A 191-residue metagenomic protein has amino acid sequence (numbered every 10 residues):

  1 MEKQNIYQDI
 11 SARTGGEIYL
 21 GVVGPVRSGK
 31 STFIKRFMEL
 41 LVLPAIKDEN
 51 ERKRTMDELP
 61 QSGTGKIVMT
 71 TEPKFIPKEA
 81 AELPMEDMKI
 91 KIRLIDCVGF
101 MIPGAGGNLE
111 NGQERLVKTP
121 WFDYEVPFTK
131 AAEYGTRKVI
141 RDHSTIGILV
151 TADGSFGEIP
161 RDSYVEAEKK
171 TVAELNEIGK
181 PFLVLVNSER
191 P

Functional and structural regions predicted by a protein language model:
M1-Y124, R141: Conserved G1/Walker A P-loop phosphate-binding module
G112-P191: Conserved C-terminal guanine-recognition region of P-loop GTPase G domains, centered on the G4
